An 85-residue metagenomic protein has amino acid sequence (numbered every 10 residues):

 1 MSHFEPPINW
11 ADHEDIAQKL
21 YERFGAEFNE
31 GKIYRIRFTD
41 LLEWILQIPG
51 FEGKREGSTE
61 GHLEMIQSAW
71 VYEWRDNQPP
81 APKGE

Functional and structural regions predicted by a protein language model:
S2-E85: A charge-rich, low-complexity, intrinsically flexible signal that marks solvent-exposed coils, linkers, repeats
